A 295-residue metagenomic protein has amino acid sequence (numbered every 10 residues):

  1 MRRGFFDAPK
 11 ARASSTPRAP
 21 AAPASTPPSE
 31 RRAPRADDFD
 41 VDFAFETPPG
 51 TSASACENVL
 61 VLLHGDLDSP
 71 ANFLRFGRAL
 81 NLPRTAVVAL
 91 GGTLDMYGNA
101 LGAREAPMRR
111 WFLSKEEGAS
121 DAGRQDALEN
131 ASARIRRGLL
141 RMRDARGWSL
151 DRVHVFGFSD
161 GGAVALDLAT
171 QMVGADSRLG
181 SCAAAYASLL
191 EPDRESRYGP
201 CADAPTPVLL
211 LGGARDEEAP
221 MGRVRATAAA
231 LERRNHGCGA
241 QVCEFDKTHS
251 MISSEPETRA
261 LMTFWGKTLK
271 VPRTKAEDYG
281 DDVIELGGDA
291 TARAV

Functional and structural regions predicted by a protein language model:
M1-V59, T85, A240, V295: A domain-start/cap signature at the N-terminus of enzymes
F5, E116-A119, G266-V295: Alpha/beta-hydrolase-fold serine-hydrolase catalytic core, especially in secreted/extracellular enzymes
R32-W148: Serine-hydrolase catalytic machinery in alpha/beta-hydrolase-like enzymes
S52, G180-A276: The feature captures the conserved acid-bearing segment of alpha/beta-hydrolase catalytic domains
L62, A89, V155, A184 (+1 more regions): Structural beta-sheet core signal
L80, M172-V173, N235: Active-site catalytic pocket residues across diverse enzymes, especially alpha/beta-hydrolases
D151-D203: Primarily recognizes the serine-hydrolase "nucleophile elbow" in alpha/beta-hydrolase and SGNH/GDSL folds
